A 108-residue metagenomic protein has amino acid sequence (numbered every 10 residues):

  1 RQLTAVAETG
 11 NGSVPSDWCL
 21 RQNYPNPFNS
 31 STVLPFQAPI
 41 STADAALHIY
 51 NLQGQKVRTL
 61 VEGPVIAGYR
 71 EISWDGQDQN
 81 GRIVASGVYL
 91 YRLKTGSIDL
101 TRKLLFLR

Functional and structural regions predicted by a protein language model:
R1-Q2: Blade-level signature of beta-propeller repeat domains, shared across WD40, Kelch, NHL, RCC1 and BNR/Asp-box propellers
A7-Y24, F28-N51, T59-E62, E71-W74 (+1 more regions): Glycine-centered coil/turn sites that cap beta-strands in beta-rich domains
Q55: Conserved Rossmann-like nucleotide-cofactor binding loop
V61-G96: Short, surface-exposed loop/turn motifs with a glycine/proline- and acidic-biased composition
I98-R102: Extracellular and select intracellular beta-sandwich modules with Ser/Thr-enriched, small-residue motifs on
L104-R108: Short beta-strand edge segments in extracellular beta-sheet folds
